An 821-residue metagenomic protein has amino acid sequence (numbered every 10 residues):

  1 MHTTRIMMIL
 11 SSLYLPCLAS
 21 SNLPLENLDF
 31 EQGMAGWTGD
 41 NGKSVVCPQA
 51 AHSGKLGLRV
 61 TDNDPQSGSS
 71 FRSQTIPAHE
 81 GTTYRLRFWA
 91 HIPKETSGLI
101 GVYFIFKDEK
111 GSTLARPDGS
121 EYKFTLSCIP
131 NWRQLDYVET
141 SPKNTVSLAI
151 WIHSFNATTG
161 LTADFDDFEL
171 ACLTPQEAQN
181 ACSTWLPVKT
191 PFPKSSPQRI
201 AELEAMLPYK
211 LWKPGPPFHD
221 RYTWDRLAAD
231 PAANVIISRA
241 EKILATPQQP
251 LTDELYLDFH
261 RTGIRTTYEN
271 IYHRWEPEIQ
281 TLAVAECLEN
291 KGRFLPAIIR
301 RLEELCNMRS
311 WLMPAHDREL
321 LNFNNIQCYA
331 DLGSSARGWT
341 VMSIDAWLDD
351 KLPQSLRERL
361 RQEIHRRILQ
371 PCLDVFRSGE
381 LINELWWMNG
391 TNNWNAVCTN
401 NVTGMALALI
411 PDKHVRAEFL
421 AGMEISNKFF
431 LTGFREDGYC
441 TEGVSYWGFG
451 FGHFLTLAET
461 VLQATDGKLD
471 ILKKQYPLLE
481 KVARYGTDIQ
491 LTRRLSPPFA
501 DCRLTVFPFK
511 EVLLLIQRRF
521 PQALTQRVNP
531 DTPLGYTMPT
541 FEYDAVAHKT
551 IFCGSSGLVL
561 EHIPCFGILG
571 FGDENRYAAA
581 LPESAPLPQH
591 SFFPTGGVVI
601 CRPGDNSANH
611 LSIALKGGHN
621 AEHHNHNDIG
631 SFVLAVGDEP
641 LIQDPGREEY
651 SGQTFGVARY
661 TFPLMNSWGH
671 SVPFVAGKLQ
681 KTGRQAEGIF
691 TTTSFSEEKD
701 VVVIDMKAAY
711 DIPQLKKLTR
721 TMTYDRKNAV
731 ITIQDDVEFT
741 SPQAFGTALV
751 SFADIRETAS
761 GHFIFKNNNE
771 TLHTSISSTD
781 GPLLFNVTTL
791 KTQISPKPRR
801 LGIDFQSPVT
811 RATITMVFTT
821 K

Functional and structural regions predicted by a protein language model:
A19-S21, S335, D544, K549-L560 (+1 more regions): CBM-like, beta-strand-rich accessory domains located in the C-terminal region of large, secreted polysaccharide-active
S20-N41, E169, E177-A178: Extracellular carbohydrate-recognition regions
E26-F30, M34, S70-F104, R133-S141 (+2 more regions): Extra-cytoplasmic beta-strand recognition segments
D29-V60, P65: Extracellular glycan-recognition surfaces and repeat-rich motifs
S112-T145: Extracellular carbohydrate recognition and processing domains and analogous Trp-centered ligand-binding platforms
F155-A171: Extracellular carbohydrate recognition
L321-S445, T456, E574-P582: Active-site lining segments of carbohydrate-active enzymes
L455-L641, F695-E697, D705, Q806-P808: Carbohydrate-active enzyme catalytic cores, enriched for enzymes that act on polyanionic acidic polysaccharides
